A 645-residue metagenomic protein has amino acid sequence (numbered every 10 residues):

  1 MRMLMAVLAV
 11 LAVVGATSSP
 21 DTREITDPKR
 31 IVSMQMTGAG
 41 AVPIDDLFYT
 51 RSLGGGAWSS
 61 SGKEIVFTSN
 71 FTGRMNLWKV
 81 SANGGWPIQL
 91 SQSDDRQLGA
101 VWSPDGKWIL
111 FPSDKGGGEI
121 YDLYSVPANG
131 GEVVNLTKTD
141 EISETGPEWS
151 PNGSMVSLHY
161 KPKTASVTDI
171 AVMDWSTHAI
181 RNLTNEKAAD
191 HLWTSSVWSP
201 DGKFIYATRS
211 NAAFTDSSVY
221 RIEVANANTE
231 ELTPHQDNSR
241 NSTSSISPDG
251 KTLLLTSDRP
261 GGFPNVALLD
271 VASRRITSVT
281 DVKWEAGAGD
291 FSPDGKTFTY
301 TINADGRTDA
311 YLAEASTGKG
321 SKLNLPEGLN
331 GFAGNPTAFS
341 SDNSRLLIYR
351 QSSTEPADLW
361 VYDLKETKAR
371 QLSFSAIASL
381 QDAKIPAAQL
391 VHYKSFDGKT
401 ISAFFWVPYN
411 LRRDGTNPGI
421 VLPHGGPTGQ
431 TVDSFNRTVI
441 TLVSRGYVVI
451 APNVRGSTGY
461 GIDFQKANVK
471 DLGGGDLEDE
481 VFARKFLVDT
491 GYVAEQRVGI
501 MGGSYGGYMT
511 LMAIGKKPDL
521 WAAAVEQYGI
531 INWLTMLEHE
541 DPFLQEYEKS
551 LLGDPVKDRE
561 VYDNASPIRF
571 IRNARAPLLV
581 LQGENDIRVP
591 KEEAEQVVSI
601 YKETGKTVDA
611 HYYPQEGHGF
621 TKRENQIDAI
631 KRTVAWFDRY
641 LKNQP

Functional and structural regions predicted by a protein language model:
M5-V13: Bacterial N-terminal signal peptides
P20-L53, K79-R96, S103, G116 (+11 more regions): Multi-bladed beta-propeller domains
A41-N76: Beta-strand-rich domains and repeat architectures in extracellular enzymes and scaffolds, especially beta-propellers
G56-E64, A100-W108, P147-M155, S196-F204 (+4 more regions): Blade-terminus and WD-like Trp-Asp/Gly-His loop motifs, strongest in beta-propeller folds
N70-R74, G116-Y121, K163-T168, A212-S217 (+3 more regions): Short, solvent-exposed loop/turn segments at conserved positions within beta-propeller repeat blades
F374-Q496, G503-S504, I531, M536-E546: Cap/lid segment of the alpha/beta-hydrolase catalytic domain
P452-P645: Active-site-proximal cap/loop segments of hydrolase catalytic domains
